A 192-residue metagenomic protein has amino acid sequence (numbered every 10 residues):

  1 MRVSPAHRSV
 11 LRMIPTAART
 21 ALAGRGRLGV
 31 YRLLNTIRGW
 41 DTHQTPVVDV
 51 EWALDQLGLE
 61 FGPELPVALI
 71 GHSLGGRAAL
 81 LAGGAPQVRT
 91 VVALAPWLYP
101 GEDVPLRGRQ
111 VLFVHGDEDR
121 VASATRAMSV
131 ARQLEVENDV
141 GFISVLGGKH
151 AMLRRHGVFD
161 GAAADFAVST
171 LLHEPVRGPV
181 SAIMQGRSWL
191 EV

Functional and structural regions predicted by a protein language model:
M1-R25: Short, surface-exposed "cap/lid" segments of acyl-processing enzymes
W40-E60: Alpha/beta-hydrolase active-site loop
I70-G75, A79: Gly/Ala-rich beta-loop-alpha elbow adjacent to hydrolase catalytic centers
Q87-L98: A conserved short beta-strand
R107, L112-D119: Short beta-strand/loop motif that positions the catalytic acidic residue of the alpha/beta-hydrolase fold
D117-R120, G147-K149: Acidic beta-to-alpha connecting loop that harbors the catalytic carboxylate
S123-Q133: Short alpha-helix in the alpha/beta-hydrolase fold that links the catalytic acid
N138-V192: C-terminal catalytic histidine-bearing segment of alpha/beta-hydrolase fold enzymes
